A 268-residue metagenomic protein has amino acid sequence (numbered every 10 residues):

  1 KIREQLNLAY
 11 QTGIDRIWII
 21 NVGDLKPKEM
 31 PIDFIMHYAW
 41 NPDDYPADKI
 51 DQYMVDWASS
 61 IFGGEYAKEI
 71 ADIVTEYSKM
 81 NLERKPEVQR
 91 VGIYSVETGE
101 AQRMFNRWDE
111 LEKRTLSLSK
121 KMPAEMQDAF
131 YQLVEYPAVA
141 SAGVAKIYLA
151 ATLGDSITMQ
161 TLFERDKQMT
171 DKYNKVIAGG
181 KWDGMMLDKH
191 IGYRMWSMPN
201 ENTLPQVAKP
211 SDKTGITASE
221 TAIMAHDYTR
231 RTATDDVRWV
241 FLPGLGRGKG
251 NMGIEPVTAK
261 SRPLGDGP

Functional and structural regions predicted by a protein language model:
K1-P42, K49, I147, E164: Catalytic-core regions of glycoside hydrolase
I32-D43, F241, G246, V257: Generic alpha-helical propensity signal that fires on short helical segments and nearby coil/disordered stretches
K49-G265: Catalytic domains of carbohydrate-active enzymes that cleave complex glycans
